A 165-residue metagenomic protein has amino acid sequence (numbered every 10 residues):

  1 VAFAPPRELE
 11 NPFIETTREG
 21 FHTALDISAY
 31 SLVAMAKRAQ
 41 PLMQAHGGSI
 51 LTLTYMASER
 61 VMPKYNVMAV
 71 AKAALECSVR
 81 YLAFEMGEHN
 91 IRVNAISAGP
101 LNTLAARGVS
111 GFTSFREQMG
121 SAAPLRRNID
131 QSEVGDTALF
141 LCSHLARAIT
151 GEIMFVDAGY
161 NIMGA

Functional and structural regions predicted by a protein language model:
F3-K37, Q44-E88, P100-N102, Y160: Catalytic loop of short-chain dehydrogenase/reductase
G87, R92, I149-G151: Short, small/polar-rich loop/turn modules that mediate ligand/substrate recognition or access, typified
E88, A98-A123, E133, M163-A165: A glycine/serine/threonine-rich, flexible loop-to-helix segment that serves as the NAD(P) cofactor-binding "lid"
R92-N102, C142-L145, F155-D157: Conserved SDR Rossmann-fold cofactor-binding beta-strand/turn motif
A123-V134, L145: A conserved structural motif in NAD(P)-dependent oxidoreductases
A138-L139, T150-A165: Short C-terminal tail/terminal secondary-structure segment of NAD(P)H-dependent dehydrogenase/reductase domains
